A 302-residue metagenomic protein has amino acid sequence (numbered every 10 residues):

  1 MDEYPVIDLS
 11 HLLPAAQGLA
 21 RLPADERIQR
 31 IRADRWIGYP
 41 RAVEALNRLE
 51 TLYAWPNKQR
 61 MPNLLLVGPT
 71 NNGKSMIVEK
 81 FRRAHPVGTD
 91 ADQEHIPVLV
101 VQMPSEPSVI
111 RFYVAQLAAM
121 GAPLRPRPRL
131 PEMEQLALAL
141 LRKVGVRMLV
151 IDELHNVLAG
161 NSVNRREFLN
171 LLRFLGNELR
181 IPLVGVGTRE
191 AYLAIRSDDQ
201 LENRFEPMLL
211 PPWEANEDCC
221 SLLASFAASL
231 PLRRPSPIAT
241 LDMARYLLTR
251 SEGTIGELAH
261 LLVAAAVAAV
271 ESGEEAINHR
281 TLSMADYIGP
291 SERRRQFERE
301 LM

Functional and structural regions predicted by a protein language model:
M1-G18, Q29, G38, N71 (+2 more regions): C-terminal alpha-helical "lid" subdomain
R27-A45: Dynamic helix-loop-helix/coil hinge segments at AAA+ ATPase domain boundaries and subdomain interfaces
L46-K58: Pre-Walker A adenine-sensing motif
K58-K80: Walker A/P-loop nucleotide-binding motif
R83-E94, A122-P123: Post-Walker A helix-loop "phosphate-sensing" segment adjacent to the P-loop in P-loop NTPases
V98, P104-R125: Conserved NTP-binding/hydrolysis module of P-loop NTPases
L140-N164: Conserved P-loop NTPase "ATPase switch" module shared by AAA+ and STAND
L158, F168-I238, D242: The catalytic "switch" region of P-loop NTPases
